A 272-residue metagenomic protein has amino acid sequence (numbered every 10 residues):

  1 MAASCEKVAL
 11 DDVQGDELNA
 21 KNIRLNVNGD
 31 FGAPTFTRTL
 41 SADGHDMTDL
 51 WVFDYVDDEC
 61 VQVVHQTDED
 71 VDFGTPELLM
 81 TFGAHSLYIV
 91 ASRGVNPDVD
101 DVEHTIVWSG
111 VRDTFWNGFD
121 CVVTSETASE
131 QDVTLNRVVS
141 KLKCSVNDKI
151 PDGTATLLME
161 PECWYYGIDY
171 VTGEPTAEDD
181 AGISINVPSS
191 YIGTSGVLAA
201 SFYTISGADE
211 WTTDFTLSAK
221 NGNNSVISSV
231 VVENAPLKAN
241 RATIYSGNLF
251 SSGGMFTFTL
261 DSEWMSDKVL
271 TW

Functional and structural regions predicted by a protein language model:
A2-A33, C144, N240, D261-W272: Bacterial Sec-dependent N-terminal signal peptides
L18, H45, R137-V139: Short, surface-exposed loop/turn motifs at beta-strand boundaries within globular domains
N22-N26, W51, Y88, E130-D132 (+3 more regions): Beta-strand secondary-structure signal
V27-G44, S145-G153: Structural motif
S41-D101, G153-R241, S266-W272: Tryptophan-paired
T105-V138, K143-N147, V231-W272: Extracellular beta-sheet/turn segments enriched in Thr/Pro/Gly and aliphatic residues
G110-S190: Acidic, serine/threonine- and glycine-rich low-complexity intrinsically disordered segments that serve as flexible
